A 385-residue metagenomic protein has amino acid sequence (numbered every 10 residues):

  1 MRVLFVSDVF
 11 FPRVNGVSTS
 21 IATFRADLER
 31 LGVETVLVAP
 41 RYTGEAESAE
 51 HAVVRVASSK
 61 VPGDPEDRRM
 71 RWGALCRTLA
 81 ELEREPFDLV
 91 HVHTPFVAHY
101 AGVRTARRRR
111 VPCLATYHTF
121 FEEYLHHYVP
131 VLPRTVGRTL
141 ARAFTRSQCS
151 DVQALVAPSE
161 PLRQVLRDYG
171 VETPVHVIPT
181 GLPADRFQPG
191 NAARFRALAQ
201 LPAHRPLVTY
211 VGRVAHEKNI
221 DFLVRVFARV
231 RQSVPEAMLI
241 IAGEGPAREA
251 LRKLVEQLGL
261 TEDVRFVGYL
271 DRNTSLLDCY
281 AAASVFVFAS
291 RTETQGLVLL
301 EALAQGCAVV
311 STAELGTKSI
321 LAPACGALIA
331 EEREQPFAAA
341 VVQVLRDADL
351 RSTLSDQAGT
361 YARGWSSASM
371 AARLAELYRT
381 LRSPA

Functional and structural regions predicted by a protein language model:
M1-A57, E83, A372: N-terminal subdomain of nucleotide-sugar transferases
Q188-L201: A short helix/loop element that forms part of the nucleotide-sugar donor recognition site in Leloir-type
P202-F227, I240: Conserved donor-binding/catalytic core segment of Leloir-type glycosyltransferases
E249-L270: Nucleotide-activated donor-binding/catalytic signature segment of Leloir-type glycosyltransferases, i.e., the conserved
Y269, L277-A283: Short alpha-helical donor nucleotide-sugar binding micro-motif in glycosyltransferases
R291: Aromatic "clamp/platform" in nucleotide-sugar-dependent glycosyltransferases that forms part of the donor/acceptor
A308-S311: Short hydrophobic beta-strand element within catalytic cores of glycosyltransferases and related nucleotide-activated
P323-E334, Q343-A348: Conserved acidic donor-binding segment of nucleotide-sugar-dependent glycosyltransferases
